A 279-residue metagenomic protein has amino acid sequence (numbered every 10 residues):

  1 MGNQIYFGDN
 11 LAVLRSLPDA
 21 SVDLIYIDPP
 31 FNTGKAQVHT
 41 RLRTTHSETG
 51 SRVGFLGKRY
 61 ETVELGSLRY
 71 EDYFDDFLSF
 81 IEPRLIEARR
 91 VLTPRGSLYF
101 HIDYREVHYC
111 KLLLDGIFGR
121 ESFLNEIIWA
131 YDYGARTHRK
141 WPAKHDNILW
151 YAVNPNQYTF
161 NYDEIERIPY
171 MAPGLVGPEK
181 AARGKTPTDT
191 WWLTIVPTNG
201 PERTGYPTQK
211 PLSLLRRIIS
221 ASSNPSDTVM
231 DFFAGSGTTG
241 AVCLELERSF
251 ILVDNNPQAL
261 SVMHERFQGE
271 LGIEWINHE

Functional and structural regions predicted by a protein language model:
M1-E274: Core catalytic lobe of class I
I276-E279: Post-kinase regulatory C-tail/linker adjacent to protein kinase catalytic domains
